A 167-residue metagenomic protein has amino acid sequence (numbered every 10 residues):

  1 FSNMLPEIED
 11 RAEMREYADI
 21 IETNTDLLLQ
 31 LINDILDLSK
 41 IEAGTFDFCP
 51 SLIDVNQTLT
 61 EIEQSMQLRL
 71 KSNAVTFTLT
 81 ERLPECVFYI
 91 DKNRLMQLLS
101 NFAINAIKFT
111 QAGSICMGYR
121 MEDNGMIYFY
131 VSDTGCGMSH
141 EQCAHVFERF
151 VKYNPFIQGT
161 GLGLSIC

Functional and structural regions predicted by a protein language model:
F1-R11: Conserved C-terminal segment of the DHp
T23-L28: Short alpha-helical segment of the dimerization/phosphotransfer core of two-component systems
S39-P50: Helix-loop junction within the histidine kinase core
C49-D54, K71, T76-C86: Conserved catalytic submotifs in the C-terminal HATPase_c
C49-Q67, M96: A conserved beta-strand-to-alpha-helix junction within the catalytic ATP-binding
L68, C136-G137: Glycine-rich G1-box
A106-I107: Short helix-loop "hinge" at the ATP-lid/N-box region of the Bergerat-fold HATPase_c
M138-F150: Short conserved segment of the HATPase_c
